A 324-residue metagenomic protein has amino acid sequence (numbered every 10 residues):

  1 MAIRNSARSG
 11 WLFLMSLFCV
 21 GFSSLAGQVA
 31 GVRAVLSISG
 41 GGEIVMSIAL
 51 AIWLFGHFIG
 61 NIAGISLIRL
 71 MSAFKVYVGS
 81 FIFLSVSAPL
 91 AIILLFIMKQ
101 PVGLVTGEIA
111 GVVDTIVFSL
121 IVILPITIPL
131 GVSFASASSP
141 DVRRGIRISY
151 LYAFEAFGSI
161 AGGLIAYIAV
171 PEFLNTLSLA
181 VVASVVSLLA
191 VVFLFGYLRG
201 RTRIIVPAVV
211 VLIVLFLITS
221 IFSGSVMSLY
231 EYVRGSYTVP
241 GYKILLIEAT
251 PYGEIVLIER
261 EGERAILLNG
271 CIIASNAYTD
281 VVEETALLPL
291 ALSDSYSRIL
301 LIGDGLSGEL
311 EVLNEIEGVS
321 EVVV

Functional and structural regions predicted by a protein language model:
M1-V324: Alpha-helical transmembrane segments of multi-pass membrane proteins
